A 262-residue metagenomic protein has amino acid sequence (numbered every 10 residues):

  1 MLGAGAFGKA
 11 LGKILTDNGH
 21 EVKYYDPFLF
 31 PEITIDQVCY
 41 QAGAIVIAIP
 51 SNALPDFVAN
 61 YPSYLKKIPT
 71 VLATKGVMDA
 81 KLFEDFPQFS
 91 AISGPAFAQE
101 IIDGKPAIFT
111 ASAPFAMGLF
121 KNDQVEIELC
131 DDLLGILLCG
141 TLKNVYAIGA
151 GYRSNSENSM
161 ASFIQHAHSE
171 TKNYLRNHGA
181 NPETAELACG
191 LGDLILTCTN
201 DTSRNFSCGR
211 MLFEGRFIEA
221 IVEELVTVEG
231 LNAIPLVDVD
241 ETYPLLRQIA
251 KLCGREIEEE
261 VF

Functional and structural regions predicted by a protein language model:
M1-A44: NAD(P)+-binding Rossmann beta1-loop-alpha1 motif at the extreme N-terminus of oxidoreductases
L2, A6, A10, N52 (+9 more regions): Conserved active-site and cofactor/substrate-binding residues in soluble primary-metabolism enzymes
L11, C39-P106, P114-A116: Rossmann-like NAD(P)(H) cofactor-binding subdomain of soluble oxidoreductases
K13, D17, A59, S63 (+2 more regions): Short, well-ordered alpha-helices that flank and scaffold nucleotide-derived cofactor binding pockets
N18-E21, Y64, D85-Q88, P106-T184: Internal alpha-helical scaffold of NAD(P)-dependent oxidoreductase catalytic cores
L72, Q88-S93, I127-D131, E186-L187 (+1 more regions): General beta-strand structural signal in soluble alpha/beta enzymes
K143, A150, R176-F262: NAD(P)-dependent Rossmann-like dehydrogenase/reductase catalytic/cofactor-binding core
